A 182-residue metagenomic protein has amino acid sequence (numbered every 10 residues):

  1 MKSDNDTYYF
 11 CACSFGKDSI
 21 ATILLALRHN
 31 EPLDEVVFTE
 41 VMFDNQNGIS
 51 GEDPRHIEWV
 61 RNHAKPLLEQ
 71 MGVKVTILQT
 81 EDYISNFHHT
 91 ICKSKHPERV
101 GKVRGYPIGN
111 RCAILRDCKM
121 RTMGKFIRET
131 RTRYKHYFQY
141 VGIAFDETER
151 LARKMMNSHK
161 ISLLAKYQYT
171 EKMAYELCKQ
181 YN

Functional and structural regions predicted by a protein language model:
M1-N182: Nucleotide-activated chemistry modules centered on ATP-dependent adenylation/adenylyltransferase
